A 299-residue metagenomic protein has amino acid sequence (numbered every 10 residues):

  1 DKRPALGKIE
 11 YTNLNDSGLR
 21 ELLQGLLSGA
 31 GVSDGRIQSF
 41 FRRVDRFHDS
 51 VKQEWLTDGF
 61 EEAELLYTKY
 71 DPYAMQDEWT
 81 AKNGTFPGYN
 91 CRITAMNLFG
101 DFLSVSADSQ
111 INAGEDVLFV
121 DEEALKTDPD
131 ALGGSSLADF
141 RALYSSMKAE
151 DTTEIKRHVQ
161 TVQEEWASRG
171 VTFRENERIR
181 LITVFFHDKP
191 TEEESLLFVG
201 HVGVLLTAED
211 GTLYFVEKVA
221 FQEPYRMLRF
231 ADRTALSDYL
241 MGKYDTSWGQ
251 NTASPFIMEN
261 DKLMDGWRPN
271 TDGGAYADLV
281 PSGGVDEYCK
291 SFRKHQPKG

Functional and structural regions predicted by a protein language model:
D1-G299: Cysteine-nucleophile amide-bond enzymes
